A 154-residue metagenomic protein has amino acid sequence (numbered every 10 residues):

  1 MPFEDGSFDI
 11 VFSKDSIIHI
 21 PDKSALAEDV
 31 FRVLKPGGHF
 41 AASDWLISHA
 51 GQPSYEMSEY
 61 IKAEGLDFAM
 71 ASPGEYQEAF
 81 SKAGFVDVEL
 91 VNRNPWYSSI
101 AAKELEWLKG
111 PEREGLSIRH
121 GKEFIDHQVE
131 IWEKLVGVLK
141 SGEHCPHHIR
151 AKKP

Functional and structural regions predicted by a protein language model:
M1-V11: A short acidic, Gly/Pro-enriched loop at the edge of an enzyme's catalytic core that lines a small-molecule cofactor
D9-D22: A short SAM/SAH-binding and catalytic strip from SAM-dependent methyltransferases
K14, S43-D44: Alpha/beta-hydrolase-fold catalytic nucleophile elbow
S24-H39: A short glycine-rich, Lys/Arg-flanked "PGG" loop and its adjoining helix->strand segment in the class I
F40-A41, D87: A short hydrophobic/small-residue beta-strand
W45-D67: Short, glycine-/aromatic-enriched active-site segment of Class I SAM-dependent methyltransferases
F68-G84, L90: Short alpha-helix
E89-P154: Conserved Class I S-adenosyl-L-methionine
